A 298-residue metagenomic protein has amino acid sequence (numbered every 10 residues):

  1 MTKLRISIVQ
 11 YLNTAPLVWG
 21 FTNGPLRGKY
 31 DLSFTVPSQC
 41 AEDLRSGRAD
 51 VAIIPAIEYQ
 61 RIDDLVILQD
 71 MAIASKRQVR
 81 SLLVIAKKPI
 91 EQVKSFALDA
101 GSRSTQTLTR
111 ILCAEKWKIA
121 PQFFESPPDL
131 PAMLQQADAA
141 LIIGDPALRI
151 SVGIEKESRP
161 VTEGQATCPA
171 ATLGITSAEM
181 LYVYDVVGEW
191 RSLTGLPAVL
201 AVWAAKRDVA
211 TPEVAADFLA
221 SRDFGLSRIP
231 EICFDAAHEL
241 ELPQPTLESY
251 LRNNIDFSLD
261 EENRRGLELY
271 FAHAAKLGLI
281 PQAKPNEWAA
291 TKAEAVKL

Functional and structural regions predicted by a protein language model:
T2-Q10, Y30-S33, K94-A97: Short, well-ordered beta-strand elements
Q10-D31, T35: Short, polar/charged alpha-helical segment
L12-N13, V36-P37, R48-Q60, M71 (+2 more regions): Beta->alpha turn/N-cap motifs
G20, S81-I90, S95, A198-P212: A bilobed periplasmic-binding-protein/Venus flytrap-type ligand-binding module shared by bacterial periplasmic
D31-E42, I119-A139: Short helix-initiation/N-cap motifs at beta->coil->alpha
M71-L130, M180-Y184, G188-E189: A conserved helix-loop-strand patch within extracytoplasmic ligand-binding domains of the periplasmic binding
E125-R159, E163-G164, C168-D235: Pocket-lining segment of extracytoplasmic ligand-binding domains
D208-H273: Secondary-structure end/capping motifs
